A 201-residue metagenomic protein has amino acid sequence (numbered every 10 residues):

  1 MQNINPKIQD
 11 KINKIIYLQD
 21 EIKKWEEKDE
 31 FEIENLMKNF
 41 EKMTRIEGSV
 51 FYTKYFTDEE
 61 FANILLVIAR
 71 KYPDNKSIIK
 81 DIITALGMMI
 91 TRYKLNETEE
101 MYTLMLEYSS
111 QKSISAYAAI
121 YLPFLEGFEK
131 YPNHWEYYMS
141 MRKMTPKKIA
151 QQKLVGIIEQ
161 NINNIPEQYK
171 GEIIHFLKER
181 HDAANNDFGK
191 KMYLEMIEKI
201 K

Functional and structural regions predicted by a protein language model:
M1-K38: N-terminal "cap/leader" segments of large eukaryotic alpha-helical scaffolds
Q2-I4, T57, A184: Intrinsic-disorder/low-complexity regions
K11-K14, E21, L36-N39, I64 (+10 more regions): Charge-rich, solvent-exposed alpha-helical interaction surfaces
I12-E27, N63-D74, Y102-S110, E136-K147 (+1 more regions): HEAT/HEAT-like alpha-solenoid repeats
E30-I46, K76-I83, S109-I114, P146-I158: HEAT-repeat alpha-solenoid elements in large eukaryotic scaffold proteins
N39, M43-V50, K54, D58-E59 (+7 more regions): Residue-level signature of the C-terminal ends
K80-I82, G87-M88, R92, E99-E107 (+1 more regions): Internal alpha-helical scaffold/solenoid segments in large eukaryotic proteins
Q111, S115-K201: Extended alpha-helical scaffolding segments
